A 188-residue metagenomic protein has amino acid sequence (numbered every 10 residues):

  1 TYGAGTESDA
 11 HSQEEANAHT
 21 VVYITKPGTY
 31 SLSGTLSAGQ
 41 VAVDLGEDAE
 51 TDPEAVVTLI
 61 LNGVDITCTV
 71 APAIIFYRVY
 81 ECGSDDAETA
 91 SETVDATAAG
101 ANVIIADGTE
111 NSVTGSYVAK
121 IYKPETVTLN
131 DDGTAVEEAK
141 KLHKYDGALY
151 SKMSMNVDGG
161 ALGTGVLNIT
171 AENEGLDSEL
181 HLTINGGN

Functional and structural regions predicted by a protein language model:
T1-N188: A composition-driven surface/loop motif
